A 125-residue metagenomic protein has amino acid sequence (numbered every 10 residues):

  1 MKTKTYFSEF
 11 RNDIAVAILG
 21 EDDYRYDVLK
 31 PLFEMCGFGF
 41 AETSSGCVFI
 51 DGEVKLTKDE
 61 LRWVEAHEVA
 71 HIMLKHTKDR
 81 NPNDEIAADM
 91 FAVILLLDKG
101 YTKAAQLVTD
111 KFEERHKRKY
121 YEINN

Functional and structural regions predicted by a protein language model:
K2-A15: Zn2+-dependent metallopeptidase catalytic core
A17-D59, V69-H76: Active-site scaffold of zinc-dependent metalloenzymes
K58-W63, D84-A87: Alpha-helical scaffolds flanking conserved acidic
E65-L74, A87, F91: Active-site His/Glu-centered metal-binding helix of metallohydrolases
K78-R80: Short glycine-enriched, charge-decorated loop/helix-capping segments at active-site entrances that position
P82-T109: Post-HExxH zinc-binding segment in Zn-dependent metallohydrolases
K99-N125: Long, well-structured alpha-helical subdomains associated with metal-dependent extracellular/ecto-lumenal hydrolases
